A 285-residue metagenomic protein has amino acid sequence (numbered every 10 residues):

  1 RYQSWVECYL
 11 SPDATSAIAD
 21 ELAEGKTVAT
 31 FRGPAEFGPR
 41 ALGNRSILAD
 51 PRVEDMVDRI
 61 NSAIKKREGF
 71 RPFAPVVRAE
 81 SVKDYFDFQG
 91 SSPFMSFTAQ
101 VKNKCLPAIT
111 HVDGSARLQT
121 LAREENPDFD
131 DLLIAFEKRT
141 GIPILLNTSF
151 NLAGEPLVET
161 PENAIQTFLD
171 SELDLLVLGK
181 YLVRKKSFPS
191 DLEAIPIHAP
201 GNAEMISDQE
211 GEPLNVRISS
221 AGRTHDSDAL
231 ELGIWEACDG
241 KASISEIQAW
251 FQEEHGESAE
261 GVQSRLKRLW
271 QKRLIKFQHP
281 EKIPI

Functional and structural regions predicted by a protein language model:
R1-D226, L230-E231, D239-A242, A249 (+4 more regions): Flexible beta->alpha loop and helix N-cap segments adjacent to enzyme active/binding sites
I247-E253: DNA-recognition alpha helix
Q278-H279: Beta-hairpin "wing" of winged helix-turn-helix
